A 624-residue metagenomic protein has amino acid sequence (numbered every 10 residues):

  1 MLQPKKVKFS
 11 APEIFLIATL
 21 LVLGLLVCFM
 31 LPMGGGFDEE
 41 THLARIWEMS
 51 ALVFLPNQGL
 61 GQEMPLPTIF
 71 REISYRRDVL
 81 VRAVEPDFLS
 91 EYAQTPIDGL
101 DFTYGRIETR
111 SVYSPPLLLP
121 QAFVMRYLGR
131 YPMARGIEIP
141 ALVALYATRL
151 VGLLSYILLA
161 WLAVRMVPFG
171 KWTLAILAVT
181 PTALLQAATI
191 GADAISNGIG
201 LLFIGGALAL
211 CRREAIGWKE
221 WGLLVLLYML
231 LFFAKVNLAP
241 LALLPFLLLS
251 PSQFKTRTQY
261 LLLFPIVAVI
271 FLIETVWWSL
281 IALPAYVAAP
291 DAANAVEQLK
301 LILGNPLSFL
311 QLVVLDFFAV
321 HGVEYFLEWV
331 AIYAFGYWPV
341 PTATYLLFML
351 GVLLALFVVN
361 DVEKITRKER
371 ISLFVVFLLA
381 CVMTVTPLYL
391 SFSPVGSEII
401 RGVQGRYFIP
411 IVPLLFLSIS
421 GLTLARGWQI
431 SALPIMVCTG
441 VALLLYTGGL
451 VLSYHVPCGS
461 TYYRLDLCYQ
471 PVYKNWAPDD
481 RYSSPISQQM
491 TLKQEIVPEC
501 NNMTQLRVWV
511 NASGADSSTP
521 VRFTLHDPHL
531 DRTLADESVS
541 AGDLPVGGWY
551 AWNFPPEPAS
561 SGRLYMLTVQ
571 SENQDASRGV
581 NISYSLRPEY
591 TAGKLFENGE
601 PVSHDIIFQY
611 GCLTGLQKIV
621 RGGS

Functional and structural regions predicted by a protein language model:
M1-L25, Q259-V267, I365-V375, L433-L443 (+1 more regions): Start-transfer (signal-anchor) and selected internal transmembrane alpha helices of multi-pass inner/ER membrane
P4, G206-A215, K219, A239-A268: Perimembrane helix-loop-helix junctions
L52-A147: Interfacial juxtamembrane loops and adjacent helix segments that form the catalytic/substrate-binding surfaces
Y131-L142, W161-P181: Transmembrane-helix signature of polytopic, membrane-embedded enzymes that assemble or transfer cell-envelope glycans
L184-Q186, E220-V236, L241-S250: Membrane-interface alpha helices of multi-pass inner-membrane proteins
T189-S196: Short acidic/glycine- and proline-prone juxtamembrane loop motifs at membrane-interface regions of multi-pass membrane
T256, E274-V362, K618-G623: Membrane-lumen/periplasm interface segments of multi-pass, membrane-embedded glycan/lipid transferases
G459-T533, A541-L564, T568-S624: Beta-sheet-rich sandwich/jelly-roll-like modules and their strand-loop junctions
